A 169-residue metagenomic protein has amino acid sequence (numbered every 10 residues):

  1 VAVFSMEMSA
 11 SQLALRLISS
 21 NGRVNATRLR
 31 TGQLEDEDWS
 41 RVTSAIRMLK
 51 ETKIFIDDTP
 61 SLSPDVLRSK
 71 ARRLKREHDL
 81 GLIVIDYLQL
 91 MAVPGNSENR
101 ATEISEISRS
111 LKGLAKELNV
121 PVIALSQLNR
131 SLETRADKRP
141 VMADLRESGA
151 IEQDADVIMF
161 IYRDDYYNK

Functional and structural regions predicted by a protein language model:
V1-D79, V93: Cytosolic-facing regulatory segments adjacent to core modules
M8-S11, S20, P60-S63, L88-M91 (+3 more regions): Conserved nucleotide-binding/hydrolysis micro-motifs of P-loop NTPases
T59, N99-R100, D137: A generic structural signal for short
D65, A101-T102: Glycine-rich anion/phosphate-binding loops
A92-N99: Conserved ATPase-coupling elements of RecA-like P-loop NTPase cores
E103-K169: Phosphate-binding/switch region of NTP-binding enzymes
